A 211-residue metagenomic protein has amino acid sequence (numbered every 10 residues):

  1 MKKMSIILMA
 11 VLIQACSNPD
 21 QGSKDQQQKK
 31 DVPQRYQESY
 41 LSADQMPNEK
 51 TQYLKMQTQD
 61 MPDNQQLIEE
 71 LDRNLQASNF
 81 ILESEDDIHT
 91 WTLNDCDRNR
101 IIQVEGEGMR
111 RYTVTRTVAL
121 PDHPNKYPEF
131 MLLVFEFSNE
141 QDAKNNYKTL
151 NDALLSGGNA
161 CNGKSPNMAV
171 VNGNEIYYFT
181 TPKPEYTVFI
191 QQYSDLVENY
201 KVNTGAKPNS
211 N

Functional and structural regions predicted by a protein language model:
M4-I13: Sec-dependent N-terminal signal peptides
S17-M131, E136-N211: Soluble, non-membrane globular domain cores that form compact, hydrophobic packing and curved binding surfaces
